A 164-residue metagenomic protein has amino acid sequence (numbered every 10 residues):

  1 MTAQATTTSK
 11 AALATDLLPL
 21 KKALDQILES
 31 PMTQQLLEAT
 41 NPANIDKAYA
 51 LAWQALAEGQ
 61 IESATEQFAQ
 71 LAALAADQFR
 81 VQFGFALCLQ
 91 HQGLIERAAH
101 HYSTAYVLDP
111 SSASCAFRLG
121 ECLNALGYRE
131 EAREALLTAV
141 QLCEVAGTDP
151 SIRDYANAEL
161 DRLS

Functional and structural regions predicted by a protein language model:
E38-A73: Alpha-helical segment of the N-proximal tetratricopeptide repeat
G84, R118, I152-Y155, E159: Canonical tetratricopeptide repeat
N124-G147, D154-D161: TPR/TPR-like (Sel1-like) alpha-helical repeat modules
